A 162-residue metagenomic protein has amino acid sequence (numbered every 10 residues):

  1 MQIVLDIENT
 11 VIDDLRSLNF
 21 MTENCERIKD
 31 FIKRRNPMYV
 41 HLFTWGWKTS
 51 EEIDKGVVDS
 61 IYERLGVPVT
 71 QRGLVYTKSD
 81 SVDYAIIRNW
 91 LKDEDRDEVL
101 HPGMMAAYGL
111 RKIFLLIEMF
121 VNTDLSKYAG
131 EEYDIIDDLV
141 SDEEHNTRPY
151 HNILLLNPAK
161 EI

Functional and structural regions predicted by a protein language model:
M1-E98: Alpha-helical substrate-recognition element adjacent to the catalytic core
K55-I162: C-terminal cap/substrate-recognition subdomain and adjoining C-terminal extension of metal-dependent phosphatase-like
